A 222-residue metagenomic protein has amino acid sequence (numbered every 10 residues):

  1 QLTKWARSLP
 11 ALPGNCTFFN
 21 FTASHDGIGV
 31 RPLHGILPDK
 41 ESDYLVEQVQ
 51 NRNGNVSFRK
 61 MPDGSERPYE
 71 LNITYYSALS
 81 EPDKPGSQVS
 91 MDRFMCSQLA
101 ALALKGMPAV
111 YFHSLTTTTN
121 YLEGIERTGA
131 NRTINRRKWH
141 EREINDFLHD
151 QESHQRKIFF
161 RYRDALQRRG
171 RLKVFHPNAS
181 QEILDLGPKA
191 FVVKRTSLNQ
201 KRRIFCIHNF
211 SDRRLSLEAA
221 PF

Functional and structural regions predicted by a protein language model:
Q1-P221: Active-site and adjacent substrate-binding regions of carbohydrate-active enzymes
